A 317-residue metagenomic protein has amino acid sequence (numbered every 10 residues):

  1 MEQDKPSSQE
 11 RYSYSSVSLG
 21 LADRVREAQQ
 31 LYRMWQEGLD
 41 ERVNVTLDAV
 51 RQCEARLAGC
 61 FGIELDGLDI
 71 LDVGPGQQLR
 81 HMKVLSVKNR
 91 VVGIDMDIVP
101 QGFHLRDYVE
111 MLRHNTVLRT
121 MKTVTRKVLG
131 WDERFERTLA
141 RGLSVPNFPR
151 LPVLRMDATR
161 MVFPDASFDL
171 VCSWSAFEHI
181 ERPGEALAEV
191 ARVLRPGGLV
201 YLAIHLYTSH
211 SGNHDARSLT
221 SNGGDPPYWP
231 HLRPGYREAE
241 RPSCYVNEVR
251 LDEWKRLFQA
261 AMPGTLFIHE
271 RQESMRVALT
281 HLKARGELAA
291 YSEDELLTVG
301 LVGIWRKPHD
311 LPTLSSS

Functional and structural regions predicted by a protein language model:
P6, E10, D252-S317: A C-terminal cap/extension of S-adenosyl-L-methionine-dependent methyltransferases that defines the acceptor-substrate
T46-G67: Conserved alpha-helix/loop element of class I SAM-dependent methyltransferases that forms part of the SAM/SAH-binding
L65-Q77, V92: Conserved class I S-adenosyl-L-methionine
Q78-R160: Class I SAM-dependent methyltransferase SAM/SAH-binding core
M156-V171: A short acidic, Gly/Pro-enriched loop at the edge of an enzyme's catalytic core that lines a small-molecule cofactor
G184-L199: A short glycine-rich, Lys/Arg-flanked "PGG" loop and its adjoining helix->strand segment in the class I
L199-P230: Conserved class I S-adenosyl-L-methionine
T208-H210, R237-E253: Acceptor-substrate binding/catalytic loop of class I
